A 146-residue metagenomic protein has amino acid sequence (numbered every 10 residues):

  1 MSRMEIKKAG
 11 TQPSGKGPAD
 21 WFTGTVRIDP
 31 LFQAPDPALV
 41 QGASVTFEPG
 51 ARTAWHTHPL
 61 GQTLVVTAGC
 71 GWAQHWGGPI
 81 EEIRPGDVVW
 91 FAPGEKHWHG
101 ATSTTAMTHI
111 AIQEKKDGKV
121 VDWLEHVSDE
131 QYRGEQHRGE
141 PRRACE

Functional and structural regions predicted by a protein language model:
M1-V40, V120-R138, R142-E146: A short, N-terminal "cap"/entry segment at the start of jelly-roll beta-barrel domains of the cupin/DSBH fold
R27-P30, Q41-H58, P93: Conserved short histidine dyad/triad with adjacent acidic residue
D36-A38, F47-G50, C70-W72, D117-G118: Short, charged/polar surface micro-motifs in flexible loops or helix N-caps
L39, T57-P59, A101-S103: Short glycine/proline-enriched turns and hinge-like loops at secondary-structure junctions
T46, E114-K116, S128: Short, solvent-exposed aromatic-acidic interface loops
R52, T57-P85, E95: A short beta-strand-loop-beta hairpin characteristic of the jelly-roll/cupin
W72, P79-I80, R84-P85, P93-V120: Ligand-binding loop in jelly-roll beta-barrel domains
